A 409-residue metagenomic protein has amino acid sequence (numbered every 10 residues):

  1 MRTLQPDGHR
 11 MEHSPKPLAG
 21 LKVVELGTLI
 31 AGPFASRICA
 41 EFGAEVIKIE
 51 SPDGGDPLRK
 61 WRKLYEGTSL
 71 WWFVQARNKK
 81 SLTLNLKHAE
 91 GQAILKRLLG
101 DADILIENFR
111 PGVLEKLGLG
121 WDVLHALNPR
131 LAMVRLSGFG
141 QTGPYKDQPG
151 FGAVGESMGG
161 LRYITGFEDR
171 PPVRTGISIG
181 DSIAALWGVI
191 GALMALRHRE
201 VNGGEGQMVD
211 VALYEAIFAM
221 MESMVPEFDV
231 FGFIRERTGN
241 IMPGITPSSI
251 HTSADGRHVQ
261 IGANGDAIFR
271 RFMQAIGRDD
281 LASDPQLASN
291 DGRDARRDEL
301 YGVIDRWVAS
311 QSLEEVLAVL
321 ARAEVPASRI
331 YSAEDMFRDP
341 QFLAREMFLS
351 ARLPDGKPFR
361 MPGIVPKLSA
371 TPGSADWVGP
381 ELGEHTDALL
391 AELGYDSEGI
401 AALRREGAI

Functional and structural regions predicted by a protein language model:
R2-G191, A195-N202, E381, D387-I409: N-terminal helix-loop segment corresponding to the beta1-alpha1 unit of nucleotide/adenylate-binding folds
R2-K22, R235, T252-A254, D335-I409: Terminal low-complexity tails and localization/encapsulation signals of metabolic enzymes
V46, A321-D335, D396-A401: Short, well-structured beta-strand/strand-turn elements
D53, F139-G140, L213-F218, D255-R257 (+2 more regions): Glycine-rich beta-alpha junction loops
G55-P57, D229-R235: Short Pro/Gly-enriched beta-strand edge/turn motifs at strand-loop
Q141, D169-S178, E200-I217, E236-P243 (+1 more regions): Conserved Rossmann-fold dehydrogenase catalytic segment
G166, A185-Q207, A219-V230, M273-D279: Oxidoreductase and adenylate-handling cofactor-binding alpha/beta cores
P247-A323, A327: Aromatic-enriched alpha-helical interface/lid elements that frame and gate functional surfaces
